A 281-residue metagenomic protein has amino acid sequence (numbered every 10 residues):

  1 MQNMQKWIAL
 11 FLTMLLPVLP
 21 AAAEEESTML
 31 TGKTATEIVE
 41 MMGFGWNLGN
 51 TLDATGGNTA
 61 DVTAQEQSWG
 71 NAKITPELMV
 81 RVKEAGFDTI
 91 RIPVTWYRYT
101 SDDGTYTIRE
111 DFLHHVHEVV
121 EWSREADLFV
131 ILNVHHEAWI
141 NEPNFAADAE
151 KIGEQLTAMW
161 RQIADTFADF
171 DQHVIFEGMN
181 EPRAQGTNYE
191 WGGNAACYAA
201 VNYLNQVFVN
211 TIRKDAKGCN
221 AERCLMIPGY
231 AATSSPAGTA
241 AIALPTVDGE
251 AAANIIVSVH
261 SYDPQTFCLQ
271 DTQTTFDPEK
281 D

Functional and structural regions predicted by a protein language model:
M1-E25, M29: Gram-positive cell-envelope targeting signals
E24-T89: N-terminal carbohydrate-binding accessory modules
S27-T28, W69-I90, T100, G104-H136 (+2 more regions): An active-site-proximal structural segment forming one wall of the substrate-binding cleft that immediately precedes
L30-T31, A35-I38, A147, H173 (+1 more regions): Alpha/beta-hydrolase superfamily serine-hydrolase fold, recognizing
F44-L48, I90-I92, V130-V134, V174-F176 (+2 more regions): Hydrophobic faces of well-ordered beta-strands that scaffold small-molecule active sites in alpha/beta enzyme cores
L48-I74, D102-I108, A147-D148, T266-D281: Acidic/histidine-rich helix-loop elements that form or flank divalent-metal/phosphate-binding sites at the catalytic
N50-A54, T89, W96-T100, H136-I140 (+3 more regions): Solvent-exposed loop/turn segments at secondary-structure junctions within structured extracellular/periplasmic domains
E154-D281: Active-site region of glycoside hydrolase catalytic domains
